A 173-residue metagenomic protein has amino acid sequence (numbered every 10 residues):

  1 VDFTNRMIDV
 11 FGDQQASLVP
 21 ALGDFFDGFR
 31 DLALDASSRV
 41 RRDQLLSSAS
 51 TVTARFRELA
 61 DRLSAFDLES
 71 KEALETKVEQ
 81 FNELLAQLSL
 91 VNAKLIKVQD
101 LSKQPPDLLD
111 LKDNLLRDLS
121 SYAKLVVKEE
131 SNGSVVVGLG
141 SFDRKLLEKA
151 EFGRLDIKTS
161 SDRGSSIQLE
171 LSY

Functional and structural regions predicted by a protein language model:
V1, Q87-L90, I96-Y173: Phosphate-proximal small/polar/acidic motifs at interfaces that engage nucleotide phosphates, polyphosphates
V1-M7, Q14, L18, S38-L45 (+4 more regions): Alpha-helical heptad-repeat coiled-coil segments that mediate oligomerization/polymerization in large
